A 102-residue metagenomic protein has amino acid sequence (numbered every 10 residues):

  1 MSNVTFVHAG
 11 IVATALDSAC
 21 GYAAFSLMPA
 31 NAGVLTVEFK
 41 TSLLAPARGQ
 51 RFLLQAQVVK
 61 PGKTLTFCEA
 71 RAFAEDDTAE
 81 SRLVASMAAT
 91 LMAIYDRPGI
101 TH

Functional and structural regions predicted by a protein language model:
M1-A19: Hot-dog-fold acyl-thioester-processing enzymes
V4, Y22-L53, V58: Hydrophobic beta-strand-centered segment that forms part of the acyl-chain substrate-binding groove
T5, N31, D77-S81: Detector for glycine-centered tight turns/loop "hinges" at secondary-structure junctions
V12, G33-L35, K40, T64 (+1 more regions): Residue-level recognition of specific faces of alpha-helices
C20-G21, A72: Short beta-strand segments in beta-sandwich/barrel cores
P46-H102: HotDog/MaoC-like acyl-thioester-processing domains
